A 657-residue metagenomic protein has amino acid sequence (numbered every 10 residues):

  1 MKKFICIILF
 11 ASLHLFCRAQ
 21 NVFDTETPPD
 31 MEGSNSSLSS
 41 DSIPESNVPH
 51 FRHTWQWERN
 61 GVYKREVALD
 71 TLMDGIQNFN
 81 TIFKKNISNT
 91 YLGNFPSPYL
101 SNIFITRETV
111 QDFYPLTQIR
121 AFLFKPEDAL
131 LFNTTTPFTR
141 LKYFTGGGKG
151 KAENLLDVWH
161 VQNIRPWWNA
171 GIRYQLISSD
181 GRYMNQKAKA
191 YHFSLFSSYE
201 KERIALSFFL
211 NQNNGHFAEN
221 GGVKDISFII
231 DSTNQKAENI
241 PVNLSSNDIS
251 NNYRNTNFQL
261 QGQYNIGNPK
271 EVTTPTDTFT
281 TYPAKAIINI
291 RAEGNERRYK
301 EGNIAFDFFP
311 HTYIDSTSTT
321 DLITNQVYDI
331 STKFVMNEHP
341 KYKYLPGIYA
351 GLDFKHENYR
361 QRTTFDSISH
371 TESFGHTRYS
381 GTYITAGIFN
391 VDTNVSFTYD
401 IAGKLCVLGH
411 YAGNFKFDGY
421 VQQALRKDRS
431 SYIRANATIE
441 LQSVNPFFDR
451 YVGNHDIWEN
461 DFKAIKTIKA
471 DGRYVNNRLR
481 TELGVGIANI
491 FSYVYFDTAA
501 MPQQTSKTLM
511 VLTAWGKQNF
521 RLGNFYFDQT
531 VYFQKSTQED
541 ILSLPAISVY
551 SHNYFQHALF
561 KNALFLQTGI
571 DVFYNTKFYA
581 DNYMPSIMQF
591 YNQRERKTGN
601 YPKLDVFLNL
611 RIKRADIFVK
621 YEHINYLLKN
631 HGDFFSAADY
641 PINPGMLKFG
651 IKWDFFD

Functional and structural regions predicted by a protein language model:
K2-I8: Sec-dependent signal peptide recognition, specifically the positively charged N-region followed immediately by
F4, T136, D248-N303, S318-D657: Exposed, low-structure sequence patches enriched in small/polar residues
L9-R18: Hydrophobic h-region of N-terminal signal peptides that target proteins for export in Gram-negative bacteria
Q20-T256, N265-T280, A424-S430, D639-P644 (+1 more regions): Membrane-proximal, glycine/serine-rich, low-complexity loop/turn segments characteristic of large bacterial
K224, S232-Q235, P310, D366-F374: Solvent-exposed loop segments that connect transmembrane elements
I240, F306-S316: Short coil/linker segments at helix-helix boundaries
